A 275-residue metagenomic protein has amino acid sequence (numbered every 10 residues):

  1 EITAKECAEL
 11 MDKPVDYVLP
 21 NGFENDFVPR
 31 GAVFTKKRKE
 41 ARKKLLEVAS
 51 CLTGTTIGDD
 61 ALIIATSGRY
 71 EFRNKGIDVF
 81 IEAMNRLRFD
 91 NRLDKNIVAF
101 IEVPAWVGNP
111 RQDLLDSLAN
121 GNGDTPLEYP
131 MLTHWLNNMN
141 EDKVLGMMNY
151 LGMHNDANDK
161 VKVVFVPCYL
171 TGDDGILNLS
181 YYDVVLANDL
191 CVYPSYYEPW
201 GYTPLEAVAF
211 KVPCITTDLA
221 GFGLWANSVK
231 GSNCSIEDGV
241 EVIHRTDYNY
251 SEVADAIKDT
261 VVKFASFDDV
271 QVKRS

Functional and structural regions predicted by a protein language model:
E1-S275: Catalytic cores of carbohydrate-active enzymes across secretory and cytosolic contexts
